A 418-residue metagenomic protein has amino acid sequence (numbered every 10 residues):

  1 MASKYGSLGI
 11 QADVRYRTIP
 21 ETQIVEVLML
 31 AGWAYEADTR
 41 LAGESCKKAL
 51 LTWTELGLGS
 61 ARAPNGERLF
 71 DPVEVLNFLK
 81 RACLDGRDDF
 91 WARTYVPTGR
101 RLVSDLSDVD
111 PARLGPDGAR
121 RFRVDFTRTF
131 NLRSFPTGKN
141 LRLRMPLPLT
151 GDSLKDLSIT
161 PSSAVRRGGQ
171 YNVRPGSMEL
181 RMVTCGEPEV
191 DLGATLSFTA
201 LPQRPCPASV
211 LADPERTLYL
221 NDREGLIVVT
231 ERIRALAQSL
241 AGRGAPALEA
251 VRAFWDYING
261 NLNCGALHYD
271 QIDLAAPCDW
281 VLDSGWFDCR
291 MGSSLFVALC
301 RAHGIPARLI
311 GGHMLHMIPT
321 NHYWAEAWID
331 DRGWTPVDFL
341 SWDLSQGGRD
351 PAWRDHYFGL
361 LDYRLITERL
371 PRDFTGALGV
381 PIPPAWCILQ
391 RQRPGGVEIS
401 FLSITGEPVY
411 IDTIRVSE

Functional and structural regions predicted by a protein language model:
G6-Q203: Intrinsically disordered, low-complexity N-terminal segments that are enriched in acidic
F122-R128, K139-L141, H303-I305, N321-A325 (+1 more regions): Structural beta-strand/beta-sheet cores of well-ordered domains, especially the beta-sheet scaffolds that support
I159-S162, P207-R216, F339-W342: Short intrinsically disordered coil segments
N172-W280: Acidic low-complexity segments
S197-T199, M314, S341-W342: Short, glycine-/Ser/Thr-/acidic-enriched flexible segments
R243-R252, Y257-W324, W328-D330, S345-Q346 (+1 more regions): Active-site neighborhood of thiol-dependent amide/isopeptide-bond enzymes
R301, T320-E418: Active-site rim recognition segments
